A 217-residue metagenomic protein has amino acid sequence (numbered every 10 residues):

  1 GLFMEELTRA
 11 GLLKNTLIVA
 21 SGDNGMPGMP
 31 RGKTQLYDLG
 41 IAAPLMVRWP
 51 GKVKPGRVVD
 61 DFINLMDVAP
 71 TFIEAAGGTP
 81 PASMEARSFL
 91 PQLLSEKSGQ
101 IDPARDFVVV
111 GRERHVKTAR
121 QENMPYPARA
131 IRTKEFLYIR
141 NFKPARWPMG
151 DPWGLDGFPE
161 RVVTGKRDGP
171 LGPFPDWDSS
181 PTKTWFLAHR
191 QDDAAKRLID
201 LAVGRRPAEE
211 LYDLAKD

Functional and structural regions predicted by a protein language model:
G1-P30: Metal-dependent active-site segment of extracytoplasmic phospho-/sulfohydrolases and closely related
G1-R9, G32-D106, R129, R140 (+3 more regions): Substrate-binding rim/cap in mid-to-C-terminal beta-strand-loop elements of soluble/periplasmic
L12-I18, A43, A104-R105, K134-F136: Loop/turn elements at helix/coil->beta-strand transitions in domains of secreted/extracellular proteins
L17-G22, V108-E113, I139-R140: Short beta-strand segments
A20, G28-P30, W49-G56, E74-A75 (+2 more regions): Flexible glycine/proline-enriched surface loops and loop-helix/loop-strand junctions
G22, R87-S88, R146: Positions that flank functional sites
N24, G51, S95, R112-H115 (+1 more regions): Short, solvent-exposed coil/turn elements at secondary-structure transition points
Y37-D38, V116-K216: C-terminal, low-complexity/hydrophilic appendages and adjacent surface loops of extracellular/periplasmic anionic
